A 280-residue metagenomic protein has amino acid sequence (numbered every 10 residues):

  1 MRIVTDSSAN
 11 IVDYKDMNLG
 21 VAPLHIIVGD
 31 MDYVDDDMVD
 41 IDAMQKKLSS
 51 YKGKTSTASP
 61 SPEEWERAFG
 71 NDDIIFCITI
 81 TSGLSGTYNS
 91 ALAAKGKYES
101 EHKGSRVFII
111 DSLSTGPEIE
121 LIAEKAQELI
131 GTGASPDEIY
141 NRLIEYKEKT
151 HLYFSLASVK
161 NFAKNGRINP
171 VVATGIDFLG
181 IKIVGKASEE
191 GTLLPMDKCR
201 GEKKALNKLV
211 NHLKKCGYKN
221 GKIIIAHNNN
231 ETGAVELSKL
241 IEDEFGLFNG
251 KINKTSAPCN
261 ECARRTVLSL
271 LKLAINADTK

Functional and structural regions predicted by a protein language model:
M1, D73-C77, G221-I223: Generic beta-sheet signal
R2-S59: N-terminal glycine-rich anion-binding loop in soluble enzyme alpha/beta folds
T5, T79, H227: Short beta-strand/turn micro-motifs composed of small residues that flank or help shape donor/cofactor-binding pockets
S8-H25, D30-M31, L84-T87, A91-G96 (+4 more regions): Mixed-charge interfacial surface used for oligomerization/domain docking and macromolecular partner engagement
Q45-K52, G70-D73, K214, N220: N-terminal/domain-start segments enriched in small and hydrophobic, helix-friendly residues, covering either
T55-E63, R200-K204: Conserved phosphate-coordination/catalytic loops
P60-K95, E99-S100: Active-site cofactor/cluster-binding pocket
C77, S105-D111: Hydrophobic/aromatic-rich structural module bridging two neighboring secondary-structure elements via a short loop
